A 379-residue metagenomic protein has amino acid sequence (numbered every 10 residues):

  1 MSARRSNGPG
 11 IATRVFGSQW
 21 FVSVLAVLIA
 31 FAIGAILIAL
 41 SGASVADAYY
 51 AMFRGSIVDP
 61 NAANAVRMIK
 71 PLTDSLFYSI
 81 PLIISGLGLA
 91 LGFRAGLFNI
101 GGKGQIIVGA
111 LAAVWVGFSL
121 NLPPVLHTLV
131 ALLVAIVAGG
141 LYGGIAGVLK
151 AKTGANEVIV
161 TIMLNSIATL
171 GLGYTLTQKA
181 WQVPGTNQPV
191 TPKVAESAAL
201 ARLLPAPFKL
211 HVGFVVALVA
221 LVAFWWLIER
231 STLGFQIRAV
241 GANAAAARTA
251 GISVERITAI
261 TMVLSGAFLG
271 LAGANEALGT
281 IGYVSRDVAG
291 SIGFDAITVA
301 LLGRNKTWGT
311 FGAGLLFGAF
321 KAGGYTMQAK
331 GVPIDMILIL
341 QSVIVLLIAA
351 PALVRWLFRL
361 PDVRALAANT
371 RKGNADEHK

Functional and structural regions predicted by a protein language model:
M1-I29, A35-A39, A242, T249-I257 (+1 more regions): Cytosolic-side transmembrane-helix boundaries in multi-pass membrane proteins
Q19-S23, A51, D74, Y78 (+7 more regions): Alpha-helical transmembrane segments of multi-pass membrane proteins, especially transporters and channels
S23-A39, L82-L89, A110-V116, I136-G139 (+7 more regions): Hydrophobic core segments of alpha-helical transmembrane domains in multi-pass membrane transport and ion-translocation
I36-A43, A51, I57-L120, L132 (+4 more regions): Single transmembrane alpha-helix segments in multi-pass membrane proteins
A110, A206-Y283, T307-G312: Helix-loop-helix "hairpin" substructures at the membrane interface of multi-pass membrane proteins
E157-I159, N187-P189, V194, K209-V216 (+3 more regions): Loop-to-transmembrane alpha-helix initiation sites
T161, N165-R230, V363-L366, T370-D376: Transmembrane helix-bundle core of multi-pass membrane transporters and related energy-transducing complexes
V263-S342: Transmembrane alpha-helical segments in multi-pass inner-membrane proteins
